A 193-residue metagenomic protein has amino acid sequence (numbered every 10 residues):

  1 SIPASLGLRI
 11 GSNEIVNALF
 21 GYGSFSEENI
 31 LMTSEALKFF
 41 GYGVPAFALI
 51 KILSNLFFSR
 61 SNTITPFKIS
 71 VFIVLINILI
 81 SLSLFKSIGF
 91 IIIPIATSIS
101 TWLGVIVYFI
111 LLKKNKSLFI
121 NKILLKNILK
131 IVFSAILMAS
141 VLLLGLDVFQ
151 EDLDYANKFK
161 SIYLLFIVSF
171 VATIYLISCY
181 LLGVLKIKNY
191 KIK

Functional and structural regions predicted by a protein language model:
S1-K193: Membrane-embedded alpha-helical bundles of multi-pass transporters/translocases, especially carrier/permease families
